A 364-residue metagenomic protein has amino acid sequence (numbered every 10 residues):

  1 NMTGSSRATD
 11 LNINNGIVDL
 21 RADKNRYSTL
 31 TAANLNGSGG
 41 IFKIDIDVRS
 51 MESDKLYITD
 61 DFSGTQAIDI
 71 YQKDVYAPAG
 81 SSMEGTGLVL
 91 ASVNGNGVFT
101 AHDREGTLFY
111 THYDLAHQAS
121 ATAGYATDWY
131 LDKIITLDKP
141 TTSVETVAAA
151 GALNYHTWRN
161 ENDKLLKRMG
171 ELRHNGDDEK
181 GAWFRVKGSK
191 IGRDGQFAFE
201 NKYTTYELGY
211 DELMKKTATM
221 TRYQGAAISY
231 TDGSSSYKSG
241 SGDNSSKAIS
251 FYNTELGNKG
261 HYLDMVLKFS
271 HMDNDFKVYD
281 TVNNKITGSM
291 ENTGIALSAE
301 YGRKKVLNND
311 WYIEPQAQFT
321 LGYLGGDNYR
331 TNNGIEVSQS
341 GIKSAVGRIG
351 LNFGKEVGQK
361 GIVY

Functional and structural regions predicted by a protein language model:
N1-T65, Y71, Y76-K133: Extracellular beta-solenoid/beta-roll
G40-F42, D54, D60-F62, T204-Y206 (+6 more regions): One face of beta-strands
D60, E212-M214, E255, A299 (+4 more regions): Residue-level signature of outer-membrane beta-barrel architecture
A79-G97, F199-M214, E336-S344: Short secondary-structure subsegments characteristic of cysteine-rich extracellular domains
T136-I313: Outer membrane beta-barrel translocator domains of Type V secretion systems
K216, L307, E336-Y364: Outer membrane beta-barrel transmembrane domains
T281, T331-N333: Solvent-exposed loop segments that connect transmembrane elements
I313, Q318-G322: Solvent-exposed flexible segments
